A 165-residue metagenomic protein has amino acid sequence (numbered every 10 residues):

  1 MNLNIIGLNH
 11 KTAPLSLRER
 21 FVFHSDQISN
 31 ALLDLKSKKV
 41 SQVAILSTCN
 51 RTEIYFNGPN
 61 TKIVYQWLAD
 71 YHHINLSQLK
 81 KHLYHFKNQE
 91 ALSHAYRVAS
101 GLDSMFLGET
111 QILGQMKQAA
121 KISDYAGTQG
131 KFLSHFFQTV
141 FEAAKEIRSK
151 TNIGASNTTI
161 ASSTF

Functional and structural regions predicted by a protein language model:
M1-S104: A glycine-rich (often HGG/GG-containing) alpha/beta subdomain
Q78-F165: Glycine/serine-rich phosphate-binding loop and adjoining beta1-alpha1 elements at the start of nucleotide-handling
